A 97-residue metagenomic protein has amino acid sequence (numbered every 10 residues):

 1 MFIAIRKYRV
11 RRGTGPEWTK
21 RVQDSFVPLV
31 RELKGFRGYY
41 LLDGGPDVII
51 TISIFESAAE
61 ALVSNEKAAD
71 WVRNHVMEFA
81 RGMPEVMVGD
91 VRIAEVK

Functional and structural regions predicted by a protein language model:
F2, K7-R11, E32, F36-I49 (+1 more regions): Glycine-rich beta-strand-turn "strand-cap" elements at beta-sheet edges
R9-V22: Short, surface-exposed ligand-recognition loops at beta-strand->loop->(often short) alpha-helix junctions that present
E17, D24-R37, I54-M87: An amphipathic, aromatic/His-enriched active-site/gating alpha helix that lines ligand/cofactor pockets
